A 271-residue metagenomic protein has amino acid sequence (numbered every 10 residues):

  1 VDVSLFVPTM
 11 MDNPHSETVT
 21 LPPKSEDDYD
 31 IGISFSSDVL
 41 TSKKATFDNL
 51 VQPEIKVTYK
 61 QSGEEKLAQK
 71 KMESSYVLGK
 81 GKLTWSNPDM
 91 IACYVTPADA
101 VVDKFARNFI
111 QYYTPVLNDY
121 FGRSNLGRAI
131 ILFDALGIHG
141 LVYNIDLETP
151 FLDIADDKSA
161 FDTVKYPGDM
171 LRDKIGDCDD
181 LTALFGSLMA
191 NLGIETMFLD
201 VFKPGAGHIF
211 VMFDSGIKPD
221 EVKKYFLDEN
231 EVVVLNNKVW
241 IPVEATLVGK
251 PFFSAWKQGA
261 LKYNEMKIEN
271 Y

Functional and structural regions predicted by a protein language model:
D2-L50, Y59-L67: Intrinsically disordered, low-complexity Pro/Gly/Ser/Thr-rich segments with frequent PxxP/GP/PP motifs and embedded
K24-D30, S74-S86, P251-A255: Short, surface-exposed linear segments at secondary-structure transitions and domain or protein termini
F47, N125, L181: Hydrophobic (often cysteine-bearing) scaffold residues that line and stabilize catalytic clefts of nucleotide/cofactor
Q52-Q61, R128, A135, L199 (+1 more regions): Catalytic cores of nucleotide-enabled group-transfer and carboxylate-activating enzymes in metabolic and assembly-line
V57-Y59, L132-G140, F185, M189 (+1 more regions): Hydrophobic, Leu/Ile/Phe/Ala-enriched alpha-helical segments that form helix-helix packing faces
S62-A98: Short beta-strand elements
Y94-D173: Secondary-structure boundary elements
G176-N270: Hydrophobic/aromatic-rich core segments of domains that either
